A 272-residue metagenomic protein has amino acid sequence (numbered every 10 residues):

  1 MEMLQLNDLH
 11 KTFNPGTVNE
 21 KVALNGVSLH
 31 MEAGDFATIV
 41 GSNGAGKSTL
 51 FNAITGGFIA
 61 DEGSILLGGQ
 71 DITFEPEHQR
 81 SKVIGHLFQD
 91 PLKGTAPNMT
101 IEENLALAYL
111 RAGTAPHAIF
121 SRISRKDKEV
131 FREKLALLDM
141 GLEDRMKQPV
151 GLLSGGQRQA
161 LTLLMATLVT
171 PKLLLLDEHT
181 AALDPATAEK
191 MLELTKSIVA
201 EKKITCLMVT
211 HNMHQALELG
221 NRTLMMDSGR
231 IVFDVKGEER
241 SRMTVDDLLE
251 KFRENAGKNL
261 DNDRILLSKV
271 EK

Functional and structural regions predicted by a protein language model:
E2-M3, T12-G26, P76: A short, flexible loop at the N-terminus of ABC-type nucleotide-binding domains that lies
T17, D71-G85, K93, P97 (+2 more regions): ABC ATPase NBD coupling module
V40-S42: The feature captures the beta-strand-to-loop junction immediately N-terminal to the Walker
T55: Helix-to-loop junction immediately C-terminal to a conserved catalytic motif
G63-D71, F233-V235: Conserved ABC transporter NBD signature motif
A166-T167: ABC ATPase C-loop
T210-H211: H-loop/switch region of ABC-family ATPase nucleotide-binding domains
S241-K272: ABC ATPase nucleotide-binding domains
